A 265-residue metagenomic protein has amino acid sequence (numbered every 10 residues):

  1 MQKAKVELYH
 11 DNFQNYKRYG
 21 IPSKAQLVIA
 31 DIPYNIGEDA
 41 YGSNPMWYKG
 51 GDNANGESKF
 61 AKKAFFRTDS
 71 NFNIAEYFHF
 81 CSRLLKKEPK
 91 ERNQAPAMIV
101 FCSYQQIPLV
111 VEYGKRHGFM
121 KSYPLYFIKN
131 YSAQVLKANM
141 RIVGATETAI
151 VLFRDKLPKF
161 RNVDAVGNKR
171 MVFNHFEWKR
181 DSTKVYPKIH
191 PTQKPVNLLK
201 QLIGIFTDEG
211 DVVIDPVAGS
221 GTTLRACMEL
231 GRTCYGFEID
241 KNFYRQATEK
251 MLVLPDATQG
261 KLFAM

Functional and structural regions predicted by a protein language model:
M1-G236, N242-Y244: Core catalytic lobe of class I
Q105, L252-M265: Class I S-adenosyl-L-methionine-dependent methyltransferase module
A247-T248: Conserved SAM-binding loop
